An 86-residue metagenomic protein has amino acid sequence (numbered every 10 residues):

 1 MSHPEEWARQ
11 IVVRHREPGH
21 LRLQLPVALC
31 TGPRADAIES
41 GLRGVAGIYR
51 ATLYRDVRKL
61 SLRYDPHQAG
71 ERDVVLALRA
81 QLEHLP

Functional and structural regions predicted by a protein language model:
M1-P4: Secretory/periplasmic and organellar redox-cofactor proteins
R9-T31: Short glycine-/aliphatic-rich beta-strand segments at the starts of folded cytosolic domains
V12-G19, R50-A51, A80-P86: Conserved short beta-strand edge segments in small beta-sheet-based binding/regulatory domains
H20, C30-T31, I38-K59, R63-D65: Short acidic amphipathic segments
A35-D36, V75: Conserved strand-to-helix beginnings and helix N-cap segments that scaffold or border functional pockets
P66-Q81, L85: Charge-rich, low-aromatic oligomerization/scaffolding segments with amphipathic character
